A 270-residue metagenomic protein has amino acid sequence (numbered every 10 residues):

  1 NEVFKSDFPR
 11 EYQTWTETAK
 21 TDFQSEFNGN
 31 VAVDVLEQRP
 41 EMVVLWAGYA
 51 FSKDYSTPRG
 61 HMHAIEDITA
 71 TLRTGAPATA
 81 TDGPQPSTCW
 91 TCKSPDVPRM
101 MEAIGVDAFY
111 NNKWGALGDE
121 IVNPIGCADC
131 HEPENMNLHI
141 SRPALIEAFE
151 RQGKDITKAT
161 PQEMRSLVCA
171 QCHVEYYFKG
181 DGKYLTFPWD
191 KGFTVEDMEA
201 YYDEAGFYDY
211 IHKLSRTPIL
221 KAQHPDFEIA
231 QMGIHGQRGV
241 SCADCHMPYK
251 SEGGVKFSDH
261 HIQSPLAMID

Functional and structural regions predicted by a protein language model:
N1-R59, E102-P124, A128-D129, P133-D244 (+1 more regions): Primarily the internal scaffold of c-type cytochrome electron-transfer domains, especially repeated/multiheme c-type
S52, R59-S87, D119: Long, charge-dense tracts
T71-T81, D96-F109: Long, mid-chain structured domain cores
P86-C89, D96: Long, structured ligand/cofactor-binding scaffold of large enzymes
C89-C92, C242: Short, thiol/selenol-centered motifs that function as redox-active sites or metal-ligating centers
K93-S94, E132: Short loop/turn segments at strand-loop or loop-helix junctions that form parts of catalytic or ligand-binding pockets
